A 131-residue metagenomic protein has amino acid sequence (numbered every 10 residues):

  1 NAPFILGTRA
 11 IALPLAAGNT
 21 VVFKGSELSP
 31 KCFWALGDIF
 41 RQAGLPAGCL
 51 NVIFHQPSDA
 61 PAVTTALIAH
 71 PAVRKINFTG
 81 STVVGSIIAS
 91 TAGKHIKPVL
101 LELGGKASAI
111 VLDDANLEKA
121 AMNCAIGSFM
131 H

Functional and structural regions predicted by a protein language model:
N1-G48, I96: Conserved small-residue-rich beta-alpha loop and adjacent elements that most often cradle the phosphate/pyrophosphate
A2, L28-K31, S58-A62, T82-V84 (+1 more regions): Short alpha-helical
I11-A12, T64, G85, A89: Generic hydrophobic/aromatic pocket-lining and core-packing "Φ" positions
L13, A66-L67, N123: Well-formed, non-transmembrane alpha-helical positions, independent of function
G18, L50, I76, G105: Residue-level signal for inorganic ion chemistry
V22-S26, I53, F78, I110: Active-site-adjacent beta-strand anchor residues
Q42-G44, S81-H131: ALDH superfamily catalytic-core signature
N51-N77, S81: A structured beta-alpha segment of the ubiquitous adenosine-cofactor-binding alpha/beta core
